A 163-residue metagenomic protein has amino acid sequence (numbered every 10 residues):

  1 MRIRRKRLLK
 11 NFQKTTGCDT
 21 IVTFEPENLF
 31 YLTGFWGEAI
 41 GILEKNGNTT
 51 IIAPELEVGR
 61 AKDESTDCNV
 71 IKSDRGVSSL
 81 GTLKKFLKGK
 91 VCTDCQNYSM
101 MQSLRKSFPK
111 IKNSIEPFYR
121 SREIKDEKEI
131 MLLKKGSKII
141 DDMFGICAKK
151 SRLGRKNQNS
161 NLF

Functional and structural regions predicted by a protein language model:
M1-I51, K85, K106, G145: Terminal domain-start leader segments
R4-K6, R75-F163: Flexible, acidic/His-enriched mid-domain "rim/lid" segments that flank
T16, T20, I40, R60-K62 (+3 more regions): Generic hydrophobic/packing signal
C18, D67-C68, K88, F108: Short, well-ordered alpha-helix to beta-strand connector turns
P26, A53-R60, C95-M101: Short, polar loop motifs at secondary-structure junctions
G47-I51, C68-N69, K88-C92: Hydrophobic beta-strand segments of well-ordered beta-sheets in folded domains
I52-S79: Compact, glycine/acidic-enriched structural inserts
